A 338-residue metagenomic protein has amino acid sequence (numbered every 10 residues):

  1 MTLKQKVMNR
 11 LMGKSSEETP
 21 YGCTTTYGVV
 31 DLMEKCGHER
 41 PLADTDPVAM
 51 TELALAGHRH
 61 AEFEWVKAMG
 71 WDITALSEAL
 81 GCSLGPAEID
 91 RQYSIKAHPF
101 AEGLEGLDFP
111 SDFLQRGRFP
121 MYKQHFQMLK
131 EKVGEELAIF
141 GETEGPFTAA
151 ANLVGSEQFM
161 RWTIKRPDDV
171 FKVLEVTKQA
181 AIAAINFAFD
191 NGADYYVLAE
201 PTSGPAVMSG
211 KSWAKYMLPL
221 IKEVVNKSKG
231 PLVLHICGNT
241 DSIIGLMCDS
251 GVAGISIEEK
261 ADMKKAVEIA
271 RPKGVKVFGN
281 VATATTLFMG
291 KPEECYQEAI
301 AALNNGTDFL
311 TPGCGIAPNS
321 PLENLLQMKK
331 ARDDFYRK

Functional and structural regions predicted by a protein language model:
M1-D31, C36-R40, L53, E64 (+2 more regions): Active-site loop segments of alpha/beta catalytic cores
P41-T51, R59-A61: Short, structured active-site "lid" loops
L53-C82: Glycine-rich, N-terminal phosphate-binding loop and its surrounding beta-alpha-beta segment
A101-L107: Residues forming anionic-ligand binding surfaces in small-molecule and nucleic-acid pockets of primarily soluble enzymes
